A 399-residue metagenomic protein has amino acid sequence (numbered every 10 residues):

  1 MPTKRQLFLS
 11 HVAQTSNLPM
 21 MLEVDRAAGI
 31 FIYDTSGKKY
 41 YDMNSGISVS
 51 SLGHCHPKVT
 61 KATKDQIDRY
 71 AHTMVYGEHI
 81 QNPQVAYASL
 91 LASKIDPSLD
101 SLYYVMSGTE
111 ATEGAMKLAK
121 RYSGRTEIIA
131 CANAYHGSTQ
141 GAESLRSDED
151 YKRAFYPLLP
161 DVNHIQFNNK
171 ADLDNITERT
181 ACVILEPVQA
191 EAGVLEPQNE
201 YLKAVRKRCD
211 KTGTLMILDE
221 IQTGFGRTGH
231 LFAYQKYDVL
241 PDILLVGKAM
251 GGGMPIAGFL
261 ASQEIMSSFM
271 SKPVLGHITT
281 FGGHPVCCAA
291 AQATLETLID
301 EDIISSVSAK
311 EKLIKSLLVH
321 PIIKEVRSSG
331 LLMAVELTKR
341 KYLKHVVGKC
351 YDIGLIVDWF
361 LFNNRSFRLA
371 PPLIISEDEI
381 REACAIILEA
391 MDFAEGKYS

Functional and structural regions predicted by a protein language model:
M1-S399: Conserved N-terminal phosphate-binding loop of PLP-dependent enzymes in the Aspartate aminotransferase
